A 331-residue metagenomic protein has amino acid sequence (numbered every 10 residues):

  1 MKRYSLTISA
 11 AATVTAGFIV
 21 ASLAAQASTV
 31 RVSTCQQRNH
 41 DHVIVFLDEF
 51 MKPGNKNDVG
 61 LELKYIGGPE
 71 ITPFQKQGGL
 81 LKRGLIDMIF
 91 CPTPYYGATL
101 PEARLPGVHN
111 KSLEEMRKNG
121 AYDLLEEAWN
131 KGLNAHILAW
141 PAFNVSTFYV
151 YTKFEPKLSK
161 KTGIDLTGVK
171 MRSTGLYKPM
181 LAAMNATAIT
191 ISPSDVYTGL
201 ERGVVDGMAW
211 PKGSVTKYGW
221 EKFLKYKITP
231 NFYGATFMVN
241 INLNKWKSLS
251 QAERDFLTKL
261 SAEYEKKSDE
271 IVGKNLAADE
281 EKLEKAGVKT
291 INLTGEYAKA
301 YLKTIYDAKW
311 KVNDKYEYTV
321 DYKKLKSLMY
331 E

Functional and structural regions predicted by a protein language model:
M1-A12: Bacterial N-terminal signal peptides that target proteins for export
M1-K2, G17-V20, A139-A142: Short intrinsically disordered, low-complexity coil segments enriched in acidic
A10-S22: Bacterial N-terminal signal peptides
A12-T13, K118, Y318: Intrinsic-disorder-associated interaction segments
A27-E115, I137-E331: N-terminal secretory/targeting leader peptides
K111-G132: A gly/proline- and charged-residue-enriched helix-loop-helix capping module
